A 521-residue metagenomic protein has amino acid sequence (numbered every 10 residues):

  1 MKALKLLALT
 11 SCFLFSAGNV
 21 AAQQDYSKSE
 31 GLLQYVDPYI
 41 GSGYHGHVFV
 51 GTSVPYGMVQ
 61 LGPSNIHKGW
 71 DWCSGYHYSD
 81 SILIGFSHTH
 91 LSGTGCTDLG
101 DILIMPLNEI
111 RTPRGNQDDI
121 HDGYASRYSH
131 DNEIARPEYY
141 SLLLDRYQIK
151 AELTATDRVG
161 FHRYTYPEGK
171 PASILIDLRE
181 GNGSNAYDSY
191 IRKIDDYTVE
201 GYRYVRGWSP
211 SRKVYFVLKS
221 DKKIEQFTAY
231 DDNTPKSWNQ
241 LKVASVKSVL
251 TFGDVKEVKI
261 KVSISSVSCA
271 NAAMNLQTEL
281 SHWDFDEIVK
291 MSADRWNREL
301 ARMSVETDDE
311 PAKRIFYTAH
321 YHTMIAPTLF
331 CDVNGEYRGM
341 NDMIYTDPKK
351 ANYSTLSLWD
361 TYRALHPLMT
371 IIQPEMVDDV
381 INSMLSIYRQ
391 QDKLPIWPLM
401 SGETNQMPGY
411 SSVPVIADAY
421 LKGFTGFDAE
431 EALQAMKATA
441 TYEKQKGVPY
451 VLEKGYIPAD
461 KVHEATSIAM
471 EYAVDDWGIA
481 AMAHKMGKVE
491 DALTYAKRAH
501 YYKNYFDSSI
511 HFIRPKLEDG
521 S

Functional and structural regions predicted by a protein language model:
M1-Q24: Bacterial Sec-dependent N-terminal signal peptides
Q23-H366, T370-P414, Y420-M470, V474 (+1 more regions): Accessory carbohydrate-recognition regions in carbohydrate-active enzymes
